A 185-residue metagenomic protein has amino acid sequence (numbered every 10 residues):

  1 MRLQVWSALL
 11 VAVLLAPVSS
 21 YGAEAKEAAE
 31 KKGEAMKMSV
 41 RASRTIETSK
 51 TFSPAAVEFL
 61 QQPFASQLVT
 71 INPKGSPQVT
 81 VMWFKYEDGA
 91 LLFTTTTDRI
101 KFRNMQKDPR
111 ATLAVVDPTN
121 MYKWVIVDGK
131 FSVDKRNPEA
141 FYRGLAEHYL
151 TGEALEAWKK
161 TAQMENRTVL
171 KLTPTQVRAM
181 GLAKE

Functional and structural regions predicted by a protein language model:
M1-A8: Bacterial N-terminal signal peptides that target proteins for export
A8-P17: Bacterial N-terminal signal peptides
A23-T51, K123-E185: Charged, gly/pro-rich active-site loop segments
R41-T70: Short, conserved active-site entrance elements at the starts or edges of catalytic domains
F64-T97, A111-V115, W124-I126: Short beta-strand segments
K74-S76, P118-M121, T161-M164: A short beta-turn/loop motif at secondary-structure boundaries
R99-K101, N120: Short, surface-exposed beta-strand-loop junctions and turns on beta-sheet-rich folds
